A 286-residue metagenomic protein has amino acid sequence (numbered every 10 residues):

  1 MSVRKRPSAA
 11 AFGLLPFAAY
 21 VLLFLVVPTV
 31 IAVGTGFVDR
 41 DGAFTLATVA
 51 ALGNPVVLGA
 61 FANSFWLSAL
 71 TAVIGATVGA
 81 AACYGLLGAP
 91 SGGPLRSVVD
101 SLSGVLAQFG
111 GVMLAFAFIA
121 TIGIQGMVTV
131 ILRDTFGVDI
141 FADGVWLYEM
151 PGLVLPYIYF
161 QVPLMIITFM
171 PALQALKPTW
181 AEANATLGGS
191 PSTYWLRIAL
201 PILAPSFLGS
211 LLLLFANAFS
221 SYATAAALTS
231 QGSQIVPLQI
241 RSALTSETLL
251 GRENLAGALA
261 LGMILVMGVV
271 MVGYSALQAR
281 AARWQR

Functional and structural regions predicted by a protein language model:
R6-R40, V56-L173, I202, S206-Y222 (+2 more regions): Membrane-water interface segments at the C-terminal ends of transmembrane alpha-helices in multi-pass inner-membrane
V38, A223-L250: Glycine-rich helix-loop "coupling/hinge" segments at transmembrane-helix boundaries in multipass transporters
D39-A43, S192: Short, membrane-interfacial amphipathic segments enriched in basic
F44-G53: A short amphipathic helical element positioned immediately N-terminal to and/or at the very start of a transmembrane
A89, L176-K177, E182-L203: Short helix-to-coil transition segments within interhelical loops that connect adjacent transmembrane helices
G92, K177, L249-G251: Paired intracellular helix-loop junctions of major facilitator superfamily
L277-R286: Short cytosolic juxtamembrane segments of multi-pass membrane proteins
